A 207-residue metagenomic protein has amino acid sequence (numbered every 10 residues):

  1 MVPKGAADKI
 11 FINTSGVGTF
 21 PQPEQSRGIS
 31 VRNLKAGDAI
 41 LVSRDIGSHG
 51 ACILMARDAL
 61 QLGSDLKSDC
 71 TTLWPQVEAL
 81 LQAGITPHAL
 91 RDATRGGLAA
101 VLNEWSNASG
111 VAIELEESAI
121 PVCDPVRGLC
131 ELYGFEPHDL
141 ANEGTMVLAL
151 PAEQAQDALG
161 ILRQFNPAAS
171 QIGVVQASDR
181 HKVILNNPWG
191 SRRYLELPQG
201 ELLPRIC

Functional and structural regions predicted by a protein language model:
M1-I53, V174: Glycine-rich anion-binding loops of enzyme active sites
P3-K9, V31-K35, C52-L54, A79-A83 (+4 more regions): Solvent-exposed alpha-helices and their adjacent loops that cap or buttress functional pockets in soluble metabolic
T14, G37, A89-D92, L148 (+1 more regions): Buried hydrophobic positions in well-ordered alpha/beta secondary-structure cores of metabolic enzymes
T14-I29, L62-Q82: Active-site glycine-rich loop that binds ribose-phosphate moieties when present
C52-L66: Short, compositionally biased
L66-N142: Active-site-proximal betaalpha loop/short-helix elements that scaffold phosphoryl/nucleotidyl transfer chemistry
A149-Q156: Helix N-cap motif at beta-to-alpha junctions
Q164-C207: Acidic, Ser/Thr/Pro-rich beta/coil linker or hinge segments at domain junctions
